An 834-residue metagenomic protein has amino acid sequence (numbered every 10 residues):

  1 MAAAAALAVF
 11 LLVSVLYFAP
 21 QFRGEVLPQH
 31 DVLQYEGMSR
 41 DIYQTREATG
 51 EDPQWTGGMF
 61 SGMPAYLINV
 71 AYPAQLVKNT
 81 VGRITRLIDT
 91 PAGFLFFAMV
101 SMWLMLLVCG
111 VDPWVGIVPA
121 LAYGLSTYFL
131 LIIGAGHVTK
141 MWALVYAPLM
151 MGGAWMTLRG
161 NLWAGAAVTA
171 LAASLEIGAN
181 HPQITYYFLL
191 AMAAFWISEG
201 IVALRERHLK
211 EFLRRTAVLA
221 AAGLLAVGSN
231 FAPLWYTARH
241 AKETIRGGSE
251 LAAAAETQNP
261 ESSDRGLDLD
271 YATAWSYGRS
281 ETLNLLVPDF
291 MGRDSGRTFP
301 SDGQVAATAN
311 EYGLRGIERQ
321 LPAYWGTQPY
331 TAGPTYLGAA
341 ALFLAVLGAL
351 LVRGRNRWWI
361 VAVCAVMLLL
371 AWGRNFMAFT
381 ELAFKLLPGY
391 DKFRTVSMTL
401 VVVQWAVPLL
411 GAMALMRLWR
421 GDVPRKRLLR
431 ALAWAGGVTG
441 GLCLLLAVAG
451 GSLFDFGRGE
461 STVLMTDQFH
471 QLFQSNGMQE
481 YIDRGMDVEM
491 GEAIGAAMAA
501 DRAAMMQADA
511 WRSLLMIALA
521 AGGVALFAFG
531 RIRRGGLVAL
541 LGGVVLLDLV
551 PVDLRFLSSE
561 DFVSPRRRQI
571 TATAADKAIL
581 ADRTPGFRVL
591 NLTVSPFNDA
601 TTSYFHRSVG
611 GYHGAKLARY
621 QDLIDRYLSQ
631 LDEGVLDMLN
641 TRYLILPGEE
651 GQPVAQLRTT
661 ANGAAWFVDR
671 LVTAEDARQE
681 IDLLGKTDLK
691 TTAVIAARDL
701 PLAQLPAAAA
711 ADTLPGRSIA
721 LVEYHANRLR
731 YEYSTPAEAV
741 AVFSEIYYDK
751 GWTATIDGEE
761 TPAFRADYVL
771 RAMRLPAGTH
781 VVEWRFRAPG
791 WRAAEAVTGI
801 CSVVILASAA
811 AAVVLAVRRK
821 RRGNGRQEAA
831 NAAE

Functional and structural regions predicted by a protein language model:
A3-Y35, L224-Y236, V366-L369, L442-G451 (+1 more regions): Transmembrane signal-anchor helices characteristic of membrane glycosylation enzymes that use polyprenol
L11-M102, C109, L121-L144, S263-A339 (+2 more regions): Membrane-interface coil-to-helix junctions
I88-M102, A332-G348, V403-A412, R512-A521: Hydrophobic alpha-helical transmembrane segments
L106-L125, G160-A166: Transmembrane-helix signature of polytopic, membrane-embedded enzymes that assemble or transfer cell-envelope glycans
A120, A135-Y146, T157-S174, P182-G223 (+3 more regions): Contiguous transmembrane helix-bundle modules in multi-pass membrane proteins
I184, F212-Y277: Polar, glycine-rich mid-to-C-terminal structural blocks that act as macromolecule-binding/assembly scaffolds
S249-P260, L537-V538, G543, L549-P715 (+3 more regions): Extracytoplasmic
F343, L369, G610, Q630 (+3 more regions): Active-site-proximal, structured, solvent-exposed surfaces of multi-pass membrane proteins that position macromolecular
